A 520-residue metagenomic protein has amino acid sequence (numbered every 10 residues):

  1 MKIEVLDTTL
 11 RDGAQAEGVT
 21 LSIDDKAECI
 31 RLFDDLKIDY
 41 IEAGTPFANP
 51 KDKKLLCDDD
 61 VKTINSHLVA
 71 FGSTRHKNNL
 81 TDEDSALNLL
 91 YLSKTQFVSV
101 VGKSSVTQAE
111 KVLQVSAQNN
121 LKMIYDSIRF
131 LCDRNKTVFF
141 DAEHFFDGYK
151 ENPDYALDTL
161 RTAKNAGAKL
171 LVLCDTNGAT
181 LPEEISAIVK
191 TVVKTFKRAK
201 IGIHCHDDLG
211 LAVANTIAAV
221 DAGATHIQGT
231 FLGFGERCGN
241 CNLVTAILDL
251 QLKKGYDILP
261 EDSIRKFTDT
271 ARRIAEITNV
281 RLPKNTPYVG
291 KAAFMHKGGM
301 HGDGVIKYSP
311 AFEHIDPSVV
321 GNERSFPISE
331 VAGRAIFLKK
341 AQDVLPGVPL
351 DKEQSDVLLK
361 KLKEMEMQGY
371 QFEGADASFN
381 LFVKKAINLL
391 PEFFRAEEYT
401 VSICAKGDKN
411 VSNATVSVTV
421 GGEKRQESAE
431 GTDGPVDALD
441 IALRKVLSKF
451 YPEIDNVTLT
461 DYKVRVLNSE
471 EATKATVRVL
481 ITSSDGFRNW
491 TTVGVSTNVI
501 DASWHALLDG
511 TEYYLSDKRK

Functional and structural regions predicted by a protein language model:
I3, T9, L248, K254-E423 (+1 more regions): A mid-to-C-terminal "edge-of-domain" accessory segment
I3-V5, D12-I41, D58, H76-I201 (+1 more regions): Alpha/beta enzyme core
Q15, D34, Y370-W490, G494-V499: Non-catalytic terminal/interface segments that mediate subunit docking, oligomerization, and allosteric communication
V19, T45-P46, H76, A117 (+14 more regions): Hydrophobic alpha-helical scaffolding
I64-F71: A glycine-rich helix N-cap at a beta->alpha junction
N177-T180, A187-K307: Catalytic alpha/beta core domains of metabolic enzymes, predominantly
G239, L243, T432, V436 (+2 more regions): Short, charged, low-complexity patches
G486-K520: Mixed-charge, glycine-accented linear interaction segment located at domain edges/termini
